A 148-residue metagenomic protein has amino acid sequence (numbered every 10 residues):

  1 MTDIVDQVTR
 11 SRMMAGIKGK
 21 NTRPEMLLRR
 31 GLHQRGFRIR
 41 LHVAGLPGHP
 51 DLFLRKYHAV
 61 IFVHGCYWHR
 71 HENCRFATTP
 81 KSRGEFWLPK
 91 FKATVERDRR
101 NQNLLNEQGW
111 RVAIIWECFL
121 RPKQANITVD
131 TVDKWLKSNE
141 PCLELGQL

Functional and structural regions predicted by a protein language model:
M1-I114, C118-L148: Nucleic-acid endo/exonuclease domains
